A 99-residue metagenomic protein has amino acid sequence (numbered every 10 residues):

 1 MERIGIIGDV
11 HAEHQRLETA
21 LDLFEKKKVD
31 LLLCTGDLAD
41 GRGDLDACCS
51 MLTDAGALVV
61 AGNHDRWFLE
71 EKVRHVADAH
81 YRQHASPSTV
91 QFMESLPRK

Functional and structural regions predicted by a protein language model:
E2-S95: Core catalytic region of metal-dependent phosphoesterases/phosphodiesterases, especially metallo-beta-lactamase-like
P97-K99: Short, intrinsically disordered, charge-balanced linker/junction segments flanking boundaries in proteins
